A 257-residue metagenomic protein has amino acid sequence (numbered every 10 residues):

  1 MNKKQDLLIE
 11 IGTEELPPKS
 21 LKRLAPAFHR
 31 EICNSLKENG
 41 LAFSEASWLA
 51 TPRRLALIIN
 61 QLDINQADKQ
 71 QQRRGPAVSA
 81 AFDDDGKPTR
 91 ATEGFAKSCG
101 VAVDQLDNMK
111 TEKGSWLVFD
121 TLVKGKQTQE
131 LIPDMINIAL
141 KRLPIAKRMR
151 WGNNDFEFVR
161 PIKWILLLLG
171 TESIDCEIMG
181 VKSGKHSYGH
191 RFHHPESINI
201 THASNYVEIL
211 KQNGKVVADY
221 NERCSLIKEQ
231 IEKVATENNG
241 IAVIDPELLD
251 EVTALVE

Functional and structural regions predicted by a protein language model:
M1-E257: Long, basic N-terminal domains or extensions that often function in RNA/ssDNA interaction or organelle/cellular
